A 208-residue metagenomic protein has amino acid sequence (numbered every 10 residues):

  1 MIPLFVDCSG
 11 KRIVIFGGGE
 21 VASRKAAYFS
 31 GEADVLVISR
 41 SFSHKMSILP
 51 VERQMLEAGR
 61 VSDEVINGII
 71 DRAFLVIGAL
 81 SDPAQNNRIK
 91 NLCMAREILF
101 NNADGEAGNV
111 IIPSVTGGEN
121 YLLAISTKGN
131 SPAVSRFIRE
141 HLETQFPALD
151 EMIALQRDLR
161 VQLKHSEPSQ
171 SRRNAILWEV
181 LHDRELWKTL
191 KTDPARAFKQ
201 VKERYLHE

Functional and structural regions predicted by a protein language model:
M1-L49: Hydrophobic, well-ordered beta-alpha structural blocks that scaffold small-molecule cofactor pockets
R12, F74-L75: Structural motif
G19-V21, A84, G129: Residue-level detector of alpha-helix initiation sites
V35, R53, L99-F100: Hydrophobic beta-strand scaffold residues
L49-I69: Glycine-rich, highly charged phosphate/nucleotide-binding loops
L75-S81, N86-I112: ADP-ribose/adenylate-binding Rossmann-like module
N102-D150: E1/E1-like adenylate-forming module used to activate ubiquitin-like modifiers and sulfur-carrier proteins
G129-E208: An accessory alpha-helical subdomain
